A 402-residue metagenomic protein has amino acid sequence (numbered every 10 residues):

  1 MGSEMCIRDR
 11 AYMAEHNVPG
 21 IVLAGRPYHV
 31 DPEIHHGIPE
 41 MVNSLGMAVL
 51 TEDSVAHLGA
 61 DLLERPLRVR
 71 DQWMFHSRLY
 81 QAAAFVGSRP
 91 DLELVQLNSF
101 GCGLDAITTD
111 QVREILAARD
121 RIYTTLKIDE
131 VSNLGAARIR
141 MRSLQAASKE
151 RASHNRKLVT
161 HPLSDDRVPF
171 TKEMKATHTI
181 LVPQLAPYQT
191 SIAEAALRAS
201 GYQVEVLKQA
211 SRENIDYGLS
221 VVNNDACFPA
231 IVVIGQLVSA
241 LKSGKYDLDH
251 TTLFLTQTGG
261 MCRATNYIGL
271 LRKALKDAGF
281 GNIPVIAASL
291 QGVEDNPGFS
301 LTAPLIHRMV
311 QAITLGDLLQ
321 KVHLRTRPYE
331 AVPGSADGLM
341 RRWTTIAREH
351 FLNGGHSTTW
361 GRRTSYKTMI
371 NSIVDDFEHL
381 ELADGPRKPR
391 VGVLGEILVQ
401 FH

Functional and structural regions predicted by a protein language model:
M1-E4, R8-H402: An N-terminal assembly and electron-transfer interface module characteristic of large anaerobic redox and radical
